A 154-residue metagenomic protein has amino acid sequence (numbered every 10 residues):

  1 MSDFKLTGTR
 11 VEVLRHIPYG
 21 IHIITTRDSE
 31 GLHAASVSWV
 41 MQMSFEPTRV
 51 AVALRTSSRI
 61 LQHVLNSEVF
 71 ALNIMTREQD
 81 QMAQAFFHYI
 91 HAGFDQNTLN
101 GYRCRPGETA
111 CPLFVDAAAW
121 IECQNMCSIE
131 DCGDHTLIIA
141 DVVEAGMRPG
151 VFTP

Functional and structural regions predicted by a protein language model:
M1-P154: Basic, polyanion-binding surface patches
